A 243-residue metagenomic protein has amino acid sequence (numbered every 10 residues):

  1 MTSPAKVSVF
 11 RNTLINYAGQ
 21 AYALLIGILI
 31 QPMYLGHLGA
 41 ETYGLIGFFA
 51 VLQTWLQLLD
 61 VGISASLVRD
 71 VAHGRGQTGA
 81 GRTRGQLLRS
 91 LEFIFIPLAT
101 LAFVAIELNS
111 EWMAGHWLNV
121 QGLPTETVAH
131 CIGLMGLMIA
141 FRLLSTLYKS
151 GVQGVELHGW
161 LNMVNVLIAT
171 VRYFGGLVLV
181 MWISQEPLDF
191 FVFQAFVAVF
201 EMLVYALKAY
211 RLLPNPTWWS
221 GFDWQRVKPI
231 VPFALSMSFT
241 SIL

Functional and structural regions predicted by a protein language model:
M1-V9, P187-L188, Y205-L243: Interhelical loop/hinge segments that connect adjacent transmembrane helices in multipass membrane
T2-V7, G39-A40, L56-F93, A114-V120 (+1 more regions): Transmembrane-helix boundary and interhelical linker motifs in polytopic inner-membrane proteins
S8-H73, F103-E107, M138, Y173 (+2 more regions): Signature of the first transmembrane helix
V9, L137-L167, L188: Membrane-interface junctions at transmembrane-helix termini in multi-pass inner-membrane proteins
E41-G44, R89, A129, G159 (+1 more regions): Residues that define the loop-to-transmembrane-helix transition and helix capping in multi-pass membrane transporters
L91-F103: Selective transmembrane-helix segments that form parts of the transport pathway or gating/packing helices in multipass
F103-G122: Short membrane-interface helical motifs at transmembrane helix boundaries in multi-pass membrane transporters
A129, G133, N162-L212, P229-F233: Hydrophobic alpha-helical transmembrane segments
